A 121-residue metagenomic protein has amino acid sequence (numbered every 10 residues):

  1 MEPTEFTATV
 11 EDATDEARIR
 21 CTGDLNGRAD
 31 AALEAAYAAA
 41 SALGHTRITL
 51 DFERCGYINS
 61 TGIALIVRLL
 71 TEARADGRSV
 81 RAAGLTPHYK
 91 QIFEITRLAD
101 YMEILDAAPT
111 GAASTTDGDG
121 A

Functional and structural regions predicted by a protein language model:
M1-G56, R68-A121: STAS-like cytosolic regulatory interaction modules
